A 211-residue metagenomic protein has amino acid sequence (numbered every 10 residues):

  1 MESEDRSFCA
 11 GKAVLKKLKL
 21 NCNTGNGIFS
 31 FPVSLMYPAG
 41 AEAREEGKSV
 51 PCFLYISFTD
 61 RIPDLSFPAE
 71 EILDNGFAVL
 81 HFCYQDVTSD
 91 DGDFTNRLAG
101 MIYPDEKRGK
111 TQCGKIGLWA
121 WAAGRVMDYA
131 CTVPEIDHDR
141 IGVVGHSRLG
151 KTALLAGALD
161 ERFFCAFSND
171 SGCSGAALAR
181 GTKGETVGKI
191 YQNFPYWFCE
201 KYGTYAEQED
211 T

Functional and structural regions predicted by a protein language model:
M1-V50: N-terminal cap/lid segment of alpha/beta-hydrolase-fold proteins
K48-T132, A179-G181: Cap/lid segment of the alpha/beta-hydrolase catalytic domain
F82, V144-H146, A166-S171: Generic beta-strand/beta-sheet core signal
K110-L118, V143-V144, L154, E207-T211: Alpha-helix capping and helix-loop boundary segments enriched in small/acidic/polar residues
G124, G145-G157: Glycine-rich nucleophile elbow surrounding the catalytic serine of serine-hydrolase chemistry
E135-S147: Alpha/beta-hydrolase fold nucleophile elbow
A158-F164: Conserved hydrolase catalytic core segment
S168-T211: Mobile cap/lid helix-loop segments that gate and shape the active-site cleft of serine hydrolases
